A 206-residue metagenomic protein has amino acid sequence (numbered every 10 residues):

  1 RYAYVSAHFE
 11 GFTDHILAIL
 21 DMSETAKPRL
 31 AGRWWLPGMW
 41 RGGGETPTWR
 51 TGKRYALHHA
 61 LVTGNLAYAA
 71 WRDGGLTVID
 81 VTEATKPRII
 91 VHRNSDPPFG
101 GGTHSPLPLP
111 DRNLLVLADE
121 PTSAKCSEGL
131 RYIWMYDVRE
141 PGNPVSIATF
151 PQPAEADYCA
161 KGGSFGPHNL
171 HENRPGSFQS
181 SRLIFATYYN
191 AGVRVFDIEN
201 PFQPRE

Functional and structural regions predicted by a protein language model:
R1-E206: Feature marking well-ordered beta-strand scaffolds used for ligand recognition
